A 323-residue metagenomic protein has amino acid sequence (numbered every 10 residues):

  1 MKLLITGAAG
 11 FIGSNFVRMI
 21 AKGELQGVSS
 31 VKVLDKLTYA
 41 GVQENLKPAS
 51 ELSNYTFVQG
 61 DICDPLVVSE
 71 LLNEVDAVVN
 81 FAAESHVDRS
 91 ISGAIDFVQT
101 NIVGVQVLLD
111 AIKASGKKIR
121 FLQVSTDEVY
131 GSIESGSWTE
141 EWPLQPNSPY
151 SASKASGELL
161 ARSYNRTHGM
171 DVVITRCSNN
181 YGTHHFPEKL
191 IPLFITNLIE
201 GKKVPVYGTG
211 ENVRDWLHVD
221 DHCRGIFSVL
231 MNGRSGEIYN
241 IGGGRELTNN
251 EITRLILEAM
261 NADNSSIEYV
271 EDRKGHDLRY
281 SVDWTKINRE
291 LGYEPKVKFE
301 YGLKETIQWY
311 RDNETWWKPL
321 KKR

Functional and structural regions predicted by a protein language model:
M1-N180, N249, E305, N313 (+1 more regions): N-terminal Rossmann-like NAD(P)+-binding domain of SDR-like oxidoreductases, especially those catalyzing
N15-M19, G60, A77, L198-R323: C-terminal substrate-binding subdomain of Rossmann-fold SDR/epimerase-dehydratase oxidoreductases
A49, G136, P187-I195, I256 (+1 more regions): A glycine/serine/threonine-rich, flexible loop-to-helix segment that serves as the NAD(P) cofactor-binding "lid"
L66-S69, D88, I95, Q106 (+7 more regions): Residues in well-ordered alpha-helical elements
A94, T175, P187-E188, G233: Active-site loop immediately N-terminal to the catalytic Tyr-X3-Lys motif of short-chain dehydrogenase/reductase
W142, P146-S153, T183, P187-I191 (+1 more regions): The catalytic Tyr-centered alpha-helix of NAD(P)H-dependent dehydrogenases
